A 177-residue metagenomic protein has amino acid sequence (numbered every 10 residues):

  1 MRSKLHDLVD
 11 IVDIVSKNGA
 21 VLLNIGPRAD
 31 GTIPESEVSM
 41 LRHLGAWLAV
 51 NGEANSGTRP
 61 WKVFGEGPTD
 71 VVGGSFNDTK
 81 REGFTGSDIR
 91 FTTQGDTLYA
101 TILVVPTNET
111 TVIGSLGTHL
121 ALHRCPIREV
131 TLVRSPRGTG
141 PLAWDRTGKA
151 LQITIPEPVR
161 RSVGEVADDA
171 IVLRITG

Functional and structural regions predicted by a protein language model:
M1-G177: Mature catalytic domains of secreted/periplasmic carbohydrate-active enzymes
